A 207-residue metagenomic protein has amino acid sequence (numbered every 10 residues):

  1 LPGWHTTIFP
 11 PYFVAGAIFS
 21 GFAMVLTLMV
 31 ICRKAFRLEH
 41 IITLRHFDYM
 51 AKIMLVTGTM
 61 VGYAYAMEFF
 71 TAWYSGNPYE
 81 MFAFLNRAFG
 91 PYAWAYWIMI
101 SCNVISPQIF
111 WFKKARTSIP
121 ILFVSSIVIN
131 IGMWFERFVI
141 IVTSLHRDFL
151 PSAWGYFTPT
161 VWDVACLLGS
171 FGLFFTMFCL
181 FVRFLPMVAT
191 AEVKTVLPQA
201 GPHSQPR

Functional and structural regions predicted by a protein language model:
L1, M29-K34, F112, I121 (+1 more regions): Juxtamembrane/interface segments at transmembrane-helix termini
L1-M99, F112: Long, contiguous internal "core" modules enriched in hydrophobic/ aromatic residues
T6-G16, N77-I100, P107, S118 (+1 more regions): Membrane-interface transmembrane-helix boundary segments in multi-pass integral membrane proteins
I41-R45, H146-F157, L167-R207: Extramembrane terminal tails and long inter-domain/linker segments of multi-pass membrane proteins
V61-A64, I129-M133, C179-V182: Alpha-helical transmembrane segments of multi-pass membrane proteins
Y63, P107, V128, R137 (+1 more regions): Hydrophobic, well-ordered secondary-structure elements that form the walls of internal hydrophobic environments
I121-I131: Central hydrophobic cores of alpha-helical transmembrane segments in multi-pass integral membrane proteins
W134-F149: Membrane-proximal extracellular juxtamembrane segment immediately upstream of a following transmembrane helix
